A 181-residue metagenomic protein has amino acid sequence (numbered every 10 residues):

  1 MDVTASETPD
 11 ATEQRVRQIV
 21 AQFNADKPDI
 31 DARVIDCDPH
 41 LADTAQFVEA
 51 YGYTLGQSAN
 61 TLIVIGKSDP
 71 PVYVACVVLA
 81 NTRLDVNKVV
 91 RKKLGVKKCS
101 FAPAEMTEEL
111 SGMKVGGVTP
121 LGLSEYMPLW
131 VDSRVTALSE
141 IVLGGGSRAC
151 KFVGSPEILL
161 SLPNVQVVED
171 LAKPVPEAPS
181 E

Functional and structural regions predicted by a protein language model:
M1-E181: Extended, low-hydrophobicity, polar/charged segments
